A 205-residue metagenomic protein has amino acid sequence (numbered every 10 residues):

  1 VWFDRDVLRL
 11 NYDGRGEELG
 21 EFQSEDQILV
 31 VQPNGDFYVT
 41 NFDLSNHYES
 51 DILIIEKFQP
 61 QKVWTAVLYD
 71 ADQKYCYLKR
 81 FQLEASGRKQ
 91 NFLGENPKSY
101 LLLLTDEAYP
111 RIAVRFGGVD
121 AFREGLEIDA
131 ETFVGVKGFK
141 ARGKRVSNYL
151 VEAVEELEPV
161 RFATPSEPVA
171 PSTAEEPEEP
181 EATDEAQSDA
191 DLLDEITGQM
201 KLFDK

Functional and structural regions predicted by a protein language model:
V1-K205: C-terminal interaction appendages of subunits in large macromolecular complexes
